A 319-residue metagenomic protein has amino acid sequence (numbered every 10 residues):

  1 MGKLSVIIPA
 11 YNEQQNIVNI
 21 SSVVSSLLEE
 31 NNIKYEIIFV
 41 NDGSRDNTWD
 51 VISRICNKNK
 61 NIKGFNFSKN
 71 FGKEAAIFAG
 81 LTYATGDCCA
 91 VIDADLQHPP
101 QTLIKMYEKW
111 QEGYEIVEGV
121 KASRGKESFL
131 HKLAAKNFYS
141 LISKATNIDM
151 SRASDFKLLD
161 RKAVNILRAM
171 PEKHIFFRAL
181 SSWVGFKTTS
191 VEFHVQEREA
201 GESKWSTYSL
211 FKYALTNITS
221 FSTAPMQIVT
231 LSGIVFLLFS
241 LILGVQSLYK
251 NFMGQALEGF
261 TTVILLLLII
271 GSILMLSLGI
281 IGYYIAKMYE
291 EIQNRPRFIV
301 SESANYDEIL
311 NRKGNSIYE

Functional and structural regions predicted by a protein language model:
M1-S128, I317-E319: Structured catalytic core of nucleotide-sugar glycosyltransferases
P9, L27, N31, V40 (+6 more regions): Histidine kinase transmitter module recognition
I20-V23, L27, V51, M106 (+6 more regions): A ubiquitous structural signal for well-ordered alpha-helices
V23-S26, E30, R54, K58 (+8 more regions): Conserved amphipathic alpha-helical interaction elements at protein-protein interfaces in regulatory, energy-coupling
V24, G80, D95, V117 (+5 more regions): Residue-level signature of catalytic and energy-coupling elements of molecular machines, predominantly ATP/GTP-dependent
R54, K63-K69, K73-Y83, C88 (+2 more regions): Acceptor/aglycone-binding surface of glycosyltransferases and processive sugar-polymer synthases
F176-E319: Hydrophobic helical membrane-anchoring modules
